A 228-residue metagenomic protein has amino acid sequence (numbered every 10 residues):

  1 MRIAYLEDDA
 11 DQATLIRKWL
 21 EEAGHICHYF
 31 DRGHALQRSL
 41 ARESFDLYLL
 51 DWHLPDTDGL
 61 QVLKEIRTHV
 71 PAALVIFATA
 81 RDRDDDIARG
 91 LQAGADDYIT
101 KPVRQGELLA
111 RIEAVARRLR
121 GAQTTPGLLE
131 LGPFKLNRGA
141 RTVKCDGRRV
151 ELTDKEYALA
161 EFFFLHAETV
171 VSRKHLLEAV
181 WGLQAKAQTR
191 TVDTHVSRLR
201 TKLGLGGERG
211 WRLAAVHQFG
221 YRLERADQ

Functional and structural regions predicted by a protein language model:
M1-D11, I16-L20, Y48: Conserved acidic segment of CheY-like receiver
R2, A114-V170, K174, H217 (+1 more regions): Short, Lys/Arg-enriched segments at the junction into DNA-binding effector domains of transcriptional regulators
Y29-L47: Acidic, metal-coordinating helix/loop segments flanking the phosphotransfer/catalytic sites of two-component signaling
R32, D58-Q61: Acidic catalytic/metal-coordinating carboxylates
Y48, W52-H53, R81: The short loop immediately C-terminal to the conserved phospho-acceptor aspartate in CheY-like receiver
D56-T57, D85: Hydrophobic residue at a beta-alpha junction that N-caps the helix immediately following a catalytic beta-strand/loop
K64, T68-E130, K202: Basic, amphipathic DNA-recognition helix from helix-turn-helix-like DNA-binding domains
P126, E151, T194-V196, R200-Q228: DNA-binding patch around the recognition helix
